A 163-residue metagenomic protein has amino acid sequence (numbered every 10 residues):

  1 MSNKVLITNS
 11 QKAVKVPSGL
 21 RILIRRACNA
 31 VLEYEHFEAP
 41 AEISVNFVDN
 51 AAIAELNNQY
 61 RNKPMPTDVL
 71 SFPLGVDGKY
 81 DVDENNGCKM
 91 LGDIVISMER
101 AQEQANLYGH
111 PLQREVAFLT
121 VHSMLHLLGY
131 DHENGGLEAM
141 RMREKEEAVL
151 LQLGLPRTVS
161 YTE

Functional and structural regions predicted by a protein language model:
M1-A117, L125-E163: An acidic/histidine-cluster motif and surrounding catalytic segment that typifies divalent-metal-assisted enzyme active
